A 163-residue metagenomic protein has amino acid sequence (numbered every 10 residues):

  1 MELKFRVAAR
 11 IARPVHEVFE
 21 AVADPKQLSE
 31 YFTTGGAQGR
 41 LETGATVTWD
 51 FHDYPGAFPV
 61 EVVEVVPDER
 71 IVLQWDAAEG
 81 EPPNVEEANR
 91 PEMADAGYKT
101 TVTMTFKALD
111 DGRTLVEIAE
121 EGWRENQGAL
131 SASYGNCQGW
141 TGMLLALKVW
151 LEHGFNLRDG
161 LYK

Functional and structural regions predicted by a protein language model:
M1-V15: Terminal, regulation- and interaction-focused segments at domain boundaries
R6-V7, K26-E61, V66-R70, D159-Y162: Short beta-edge strand/loop motif at the mouth of beta-sheet-based domains
A12-Y31: Amphipathic alpha-helical segments
V15-H16, V63-R70, T105-L115: A short, structured loop/turn motif at beta-sheet edges
V18-F19, L28, V47, V62 (+4 more regions): Hydrophobic pocket/interface hotspot
E69-A78: Short, solvent-exposed secondary-structure boundary/capping segments
P83-G142: Beta-strand/loop substructures that line and gate deep hydrophobic ligand-binding cavities in soluble
L144-E152: Short amphipathic alpha-helical signal-transduction/dimerization elements
